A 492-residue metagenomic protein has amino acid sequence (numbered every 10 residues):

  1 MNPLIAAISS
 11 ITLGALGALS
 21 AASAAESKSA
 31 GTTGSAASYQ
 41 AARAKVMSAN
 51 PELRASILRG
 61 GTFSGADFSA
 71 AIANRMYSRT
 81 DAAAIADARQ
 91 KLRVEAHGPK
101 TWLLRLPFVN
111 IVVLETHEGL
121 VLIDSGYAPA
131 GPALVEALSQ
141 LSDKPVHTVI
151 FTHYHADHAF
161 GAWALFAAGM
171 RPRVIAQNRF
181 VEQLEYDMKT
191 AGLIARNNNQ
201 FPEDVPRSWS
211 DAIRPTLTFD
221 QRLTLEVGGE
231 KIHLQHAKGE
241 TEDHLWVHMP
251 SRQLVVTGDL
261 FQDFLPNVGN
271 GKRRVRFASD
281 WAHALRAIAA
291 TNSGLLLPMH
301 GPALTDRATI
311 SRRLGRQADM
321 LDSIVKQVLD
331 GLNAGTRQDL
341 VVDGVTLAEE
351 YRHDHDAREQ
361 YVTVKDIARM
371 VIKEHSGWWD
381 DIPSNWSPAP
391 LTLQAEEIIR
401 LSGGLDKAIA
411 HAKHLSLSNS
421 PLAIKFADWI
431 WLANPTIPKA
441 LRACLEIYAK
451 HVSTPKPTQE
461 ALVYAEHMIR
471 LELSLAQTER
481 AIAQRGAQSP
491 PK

Functional and structural regions predicted by a protein language model:
A7-A18: Bacterial N-terminal signal peptides
A21-S27: Boundary at the C-terminal end of the N-terminal hydrophobic targeting segment
K28-D81, T291-L295, A303-K492: Accessory terminal helices/loops
K91-Q140, W246-G258: Conserved beta-strand hairpin/beta-sheet module of binuclear metal-dependent hydrolase folds, prominently
V94-H97, E118, P129-I175, T218: Active-site metal-binding motif and surrounding structural segment of the metallo-beta-lactamase
K100, L114, D124, L138 (+8 more regions): Divalent metal-coordination and catalytic microenvironments
L120, Y127-P129, I213, T224-E226 (+1 more regions): Metallo-beta-lactamase
P145, V181-H236, A278-N292: Metallo-beta-lactamase
